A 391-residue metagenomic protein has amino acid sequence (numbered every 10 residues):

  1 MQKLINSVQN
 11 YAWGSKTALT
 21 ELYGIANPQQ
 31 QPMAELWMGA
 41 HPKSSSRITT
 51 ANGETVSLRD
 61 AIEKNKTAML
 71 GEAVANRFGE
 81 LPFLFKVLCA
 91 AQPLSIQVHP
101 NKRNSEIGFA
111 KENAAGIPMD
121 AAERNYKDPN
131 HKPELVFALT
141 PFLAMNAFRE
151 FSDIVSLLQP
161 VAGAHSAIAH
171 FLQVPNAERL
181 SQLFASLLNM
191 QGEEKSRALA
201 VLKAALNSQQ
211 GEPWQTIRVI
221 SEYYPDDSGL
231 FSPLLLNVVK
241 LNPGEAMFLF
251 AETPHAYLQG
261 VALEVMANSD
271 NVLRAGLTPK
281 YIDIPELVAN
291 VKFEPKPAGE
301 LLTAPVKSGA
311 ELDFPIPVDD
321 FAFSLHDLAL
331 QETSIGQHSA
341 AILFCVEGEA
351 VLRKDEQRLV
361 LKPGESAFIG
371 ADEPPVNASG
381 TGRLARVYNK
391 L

Functional and structural regions predicted by a protein language model:
M1-Q209, P279-G299, F323: Transition-metal
M38-A40, V87-A91, V98, P133-P141 (+5 more regions): Short, conserved beta-strand element in jelly-roll/cupin
I48-T49, L58, E63-V74, A147-F148 (+3 more regions): A short beta-strand-loop-beta hairpin characteristic of the jelly-roll/cupin
L88, L236-L249, T253-L258, L263 (+1 more regions): Short acidic-glycine-tyrosine-enriched beta hairpin
Q92, E349-L391: Generic C-terminus detector
L94, E134-A144, G260-P279, F321 (+1 more regions): A short hydrophobic beta-strand segment most commonly corresponding to one strand of the jelly-roll/cupin
V261-D313: C-terminal, non-catalytic macromolecule-binding modules
K307-G309, D319-Q337: Conserved short histidine dyad/triad with adjacent acidic residue
